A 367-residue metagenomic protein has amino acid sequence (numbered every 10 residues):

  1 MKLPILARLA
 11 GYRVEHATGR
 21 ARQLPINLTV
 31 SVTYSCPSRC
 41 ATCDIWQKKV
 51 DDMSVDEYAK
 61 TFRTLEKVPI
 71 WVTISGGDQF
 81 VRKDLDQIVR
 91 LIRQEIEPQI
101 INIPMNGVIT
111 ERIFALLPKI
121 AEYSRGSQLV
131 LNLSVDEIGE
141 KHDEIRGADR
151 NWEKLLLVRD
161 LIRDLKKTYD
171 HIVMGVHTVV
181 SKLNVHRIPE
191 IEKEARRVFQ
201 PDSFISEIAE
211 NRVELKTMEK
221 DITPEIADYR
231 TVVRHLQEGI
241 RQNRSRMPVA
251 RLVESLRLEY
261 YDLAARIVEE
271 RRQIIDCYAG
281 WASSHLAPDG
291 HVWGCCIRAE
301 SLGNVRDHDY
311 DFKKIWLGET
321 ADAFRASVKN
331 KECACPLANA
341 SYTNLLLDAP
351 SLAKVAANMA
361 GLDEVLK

Functional and structural regions predicted by a protein language model:
M1, E95, Y123-D289, W293 (+2 more regions): Radical SAM enzyme [4Fe-4S]-AdoMet core and its adjacent flexible, acidic and glycine-rich loops/tails across
M1-P25, R244-E269, S341-K367: Alpha-helical membrane-targeting segments
K2-L129, R212-L215, P224-E225, K367: Conserved alpha-helical substructure of the radical SAM core
Y12, I274, D289-K367: Flexible mid-to-C-terminal extensions adjoining Fe-S/redox cofactors in radical SAM and related proteins
A21-S31, Y260-R266, G280, W316-A326: Short, intrinsically disordered, charge-biased short linear motifs at domain edges
I26, I70, G280, C296 (+1 more regions): Exposed loop/turn and edge beta-strand positions of beta-sandwich/beta-sheet ligand-binding modules
V32, C36-P37, S54, I113 (+7 more regions): Generic structural signal for small/hydrophobic residues in well-ordered secondary structure, especially within
T42, W46-K49, S283, S301-L302 (+1 more regions): Secreted/processed peptides and extracellular or luminal domains of membrane proteins
